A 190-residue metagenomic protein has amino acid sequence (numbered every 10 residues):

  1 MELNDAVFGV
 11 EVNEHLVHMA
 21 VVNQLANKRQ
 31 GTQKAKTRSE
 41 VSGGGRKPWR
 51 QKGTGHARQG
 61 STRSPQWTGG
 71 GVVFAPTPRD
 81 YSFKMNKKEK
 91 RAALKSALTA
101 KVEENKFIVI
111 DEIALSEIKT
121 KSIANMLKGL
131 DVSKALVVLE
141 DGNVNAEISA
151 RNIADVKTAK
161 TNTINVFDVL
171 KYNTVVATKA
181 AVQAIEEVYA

Functional and structural regions predicted by a protein language model:
M1-Q30, A75-A190: Extended polybasic, low-complexity segments that bind anionic RNA or targeting/receptor surfaces
E14-K52: A short, flexible low-complexity segment enriched in Lys/Arg and Gly/Pro that occurs in N-terminal basic tails
R38-F74: Glycine/serine-rich anion-binding loops at beta->alpha junctions that coordinate negatively charged ligand groups
